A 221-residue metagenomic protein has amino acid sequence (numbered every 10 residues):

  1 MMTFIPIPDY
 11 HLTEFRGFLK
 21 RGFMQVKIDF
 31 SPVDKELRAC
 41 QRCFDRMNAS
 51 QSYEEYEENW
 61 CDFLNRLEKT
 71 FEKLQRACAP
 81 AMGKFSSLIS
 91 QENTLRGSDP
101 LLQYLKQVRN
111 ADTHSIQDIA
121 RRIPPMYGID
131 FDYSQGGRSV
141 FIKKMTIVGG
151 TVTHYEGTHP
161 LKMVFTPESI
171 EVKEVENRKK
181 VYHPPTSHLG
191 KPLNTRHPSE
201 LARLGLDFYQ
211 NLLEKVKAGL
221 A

Functional and structural regions predicted by a protein language model:
M1-M2: Methionine residue identity
D9-H11: Intrinsic-disorder-associated, low-complexity terminal segments enriched in Asp/Asn/His/Tyr and depleted of Lys/Arg
F15, L19-C61, G83-A221: Acidic, Ser/Thr/Gly/Pro-rich intrinsically disordered interaction regions
L64-N65: Glycine-rich, low-complexity intrinsically disordered segments
E72: Catalytic phosphate/metal-binding cores of nucleic-acid and nucleotide-processing enzymes, i.e., regions that mediate
R76-A77: DNA-binding patch around the recognition helix
